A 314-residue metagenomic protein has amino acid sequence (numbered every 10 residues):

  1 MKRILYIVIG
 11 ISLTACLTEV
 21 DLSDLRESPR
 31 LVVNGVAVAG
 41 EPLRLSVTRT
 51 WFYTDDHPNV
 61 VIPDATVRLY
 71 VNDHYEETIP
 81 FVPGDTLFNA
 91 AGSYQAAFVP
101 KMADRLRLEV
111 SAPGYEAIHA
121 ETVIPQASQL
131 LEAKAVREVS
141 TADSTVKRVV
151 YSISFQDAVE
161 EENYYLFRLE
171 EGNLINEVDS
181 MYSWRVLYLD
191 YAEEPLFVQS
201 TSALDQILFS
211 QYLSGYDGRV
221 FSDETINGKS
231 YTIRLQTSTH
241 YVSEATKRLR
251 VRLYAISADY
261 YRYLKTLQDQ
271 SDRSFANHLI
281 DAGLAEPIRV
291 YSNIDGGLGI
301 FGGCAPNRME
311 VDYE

Functional and structural regions predicted by a protein language model:
M1-T14: Sec-dependent bacterial lipoprotein signal peptides
L17-E314: A sequence/structural signal for flexible, mid-protein segments enriched in small/helix-disrupting residues
